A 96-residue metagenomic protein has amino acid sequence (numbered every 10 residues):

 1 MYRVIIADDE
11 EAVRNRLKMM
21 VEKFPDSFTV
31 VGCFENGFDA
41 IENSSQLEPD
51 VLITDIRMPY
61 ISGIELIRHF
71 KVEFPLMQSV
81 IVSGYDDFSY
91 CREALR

Functional and structural regions predicted by a protein language model:
M1-R3: Non-catalytic signal-transmission and effector/linker regions of two-component phosphorelay proteins
A7-D8, F34, L52: Conserved sequence signature across two-component system core domains
D9-E11, I56: Generic detector of well-ordered alpha-helical packing
E11-G32: Two-component/phosphorelay signaling modules centered on CheY-like receiver
M20-V21, E35, R68-K71: A short alpha-helix capping/helix-coil boundary motif
S27-E35, N43, C91: Short hydrophobic/Thr-rich beta-strand motif most characteristic of the beta2 strand and flanking loop of CheY-like
I41-R96: CheY-like receiver
